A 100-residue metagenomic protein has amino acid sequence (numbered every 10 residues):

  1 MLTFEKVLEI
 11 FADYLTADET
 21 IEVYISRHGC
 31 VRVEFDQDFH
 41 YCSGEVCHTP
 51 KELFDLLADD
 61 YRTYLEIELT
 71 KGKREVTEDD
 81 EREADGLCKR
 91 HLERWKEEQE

Functional and structural regions predicted by a protein language model:
M1-T20, I67-K73, W95: Negatively charged, low-complexity tracts enriched in Asp/Glu with abundant Ser/Thr
Y24-R94: Acidic, low-complexity, intrinsically disordered interaction modules
